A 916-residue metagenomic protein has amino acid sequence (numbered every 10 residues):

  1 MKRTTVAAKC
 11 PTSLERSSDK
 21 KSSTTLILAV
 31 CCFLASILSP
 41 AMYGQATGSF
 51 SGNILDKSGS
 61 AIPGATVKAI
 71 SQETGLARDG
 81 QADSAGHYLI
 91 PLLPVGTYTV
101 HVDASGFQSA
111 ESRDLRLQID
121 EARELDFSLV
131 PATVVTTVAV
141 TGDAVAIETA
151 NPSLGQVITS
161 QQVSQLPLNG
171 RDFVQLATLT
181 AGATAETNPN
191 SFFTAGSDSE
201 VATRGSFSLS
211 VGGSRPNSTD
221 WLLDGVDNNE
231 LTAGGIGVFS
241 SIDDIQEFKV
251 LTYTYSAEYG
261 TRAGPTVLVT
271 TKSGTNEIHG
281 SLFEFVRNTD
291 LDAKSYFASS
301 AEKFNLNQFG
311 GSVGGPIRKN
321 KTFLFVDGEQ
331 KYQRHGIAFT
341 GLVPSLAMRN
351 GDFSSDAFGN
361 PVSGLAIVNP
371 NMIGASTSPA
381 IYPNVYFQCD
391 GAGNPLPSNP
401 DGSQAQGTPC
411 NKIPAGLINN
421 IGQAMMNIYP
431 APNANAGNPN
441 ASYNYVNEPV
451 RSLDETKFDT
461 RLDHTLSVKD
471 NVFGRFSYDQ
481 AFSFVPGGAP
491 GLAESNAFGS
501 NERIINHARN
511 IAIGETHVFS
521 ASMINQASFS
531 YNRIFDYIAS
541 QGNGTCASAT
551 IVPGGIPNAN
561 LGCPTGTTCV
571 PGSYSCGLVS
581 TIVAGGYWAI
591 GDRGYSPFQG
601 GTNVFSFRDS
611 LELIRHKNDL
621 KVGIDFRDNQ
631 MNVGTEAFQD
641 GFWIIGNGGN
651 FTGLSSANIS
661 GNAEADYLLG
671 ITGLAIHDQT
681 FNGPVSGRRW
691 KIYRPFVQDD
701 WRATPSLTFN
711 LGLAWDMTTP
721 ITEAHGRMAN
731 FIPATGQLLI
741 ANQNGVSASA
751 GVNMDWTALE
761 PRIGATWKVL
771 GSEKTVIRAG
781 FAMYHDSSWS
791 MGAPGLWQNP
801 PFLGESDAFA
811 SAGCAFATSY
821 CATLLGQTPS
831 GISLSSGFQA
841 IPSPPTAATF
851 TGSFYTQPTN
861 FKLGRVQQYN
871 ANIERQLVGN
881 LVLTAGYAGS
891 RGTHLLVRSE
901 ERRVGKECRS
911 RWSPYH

Functional and structural regions predicted by a protein language model:
K2-R3, R16, S22-T159, S241-D243: Periplasm-facing N-terminal accessory domains of Gram-negative outer-membrane beta-barrel systems
F107-S273, N288-A298, L306-G315, K331 (+1 more regions): Periplasmic N-terminal accessory/gating domains of Gram-negative outer-membrane beta-barrel systems
G142, L282-N288, V326-Q330, G474-Y478 (+5 more regions): Transmembrane beta-barrel strands of outer-membrane/channel proteins
A146, H279-E455, Y478-S500, R533 (+2 more regions): Periplasmic-side early beta-strands and strand-to-turn transitions of outer-membrane beta-barrels
F173, E186-N188, D198-E200, L365 (+6 more regions): Solvent-exposed loop/turn elements at secondary-structure boundaries
V211, V269, G311-G315, T460-H464 (+7 more regions): Residues on the lipid-exposed face of transmembrane beta-strands in outer-membrane beta-barrel proteins
P216, I245, K272-G274, R318-N320 (+9 more regions): Outer-membrane beta-barrel channels and translocator barrels
P344, N371-G374, S378, D401 (+5 more regions): Replace "related TpsB outer-membrane translocases also match" with "some related outer-membrane beta-barrels such as
